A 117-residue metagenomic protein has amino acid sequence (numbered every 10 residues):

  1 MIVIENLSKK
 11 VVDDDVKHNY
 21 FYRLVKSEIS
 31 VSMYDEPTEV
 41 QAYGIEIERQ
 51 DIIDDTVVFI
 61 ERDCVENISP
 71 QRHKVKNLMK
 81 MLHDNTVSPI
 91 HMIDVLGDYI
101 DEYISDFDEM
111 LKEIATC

Functional and structural regions predicted by a protein language model:
M1-S32: Negatively charged, low-complexity tracts enriched in Asp/Glu with abundant Ser/Thr
D13, Y34-E36, C64: Residues embedded in well-ordered secondary-structure elements
Y20-P37, P89, I93-D94, F107: A positively charged, amphipathic N-terminal helix/segment that binds anionic biomolecules
I29-V31, I52-D54, H73: Generic "edge-of-domain/loop-turn" microfeature
P37-R62: A short, structured beta-strand/loop element
Y43-E46, H73, N77: Generic structural signal for well-ordered, non-membrane alpha-helices
V57-R72, M79-D84: A short, exposed loop/beta-hairpin motif centered on an aromatic-Gly-Thr core
K76-L111, A115: Acidic, low-complexity intrinsically disordered segments
